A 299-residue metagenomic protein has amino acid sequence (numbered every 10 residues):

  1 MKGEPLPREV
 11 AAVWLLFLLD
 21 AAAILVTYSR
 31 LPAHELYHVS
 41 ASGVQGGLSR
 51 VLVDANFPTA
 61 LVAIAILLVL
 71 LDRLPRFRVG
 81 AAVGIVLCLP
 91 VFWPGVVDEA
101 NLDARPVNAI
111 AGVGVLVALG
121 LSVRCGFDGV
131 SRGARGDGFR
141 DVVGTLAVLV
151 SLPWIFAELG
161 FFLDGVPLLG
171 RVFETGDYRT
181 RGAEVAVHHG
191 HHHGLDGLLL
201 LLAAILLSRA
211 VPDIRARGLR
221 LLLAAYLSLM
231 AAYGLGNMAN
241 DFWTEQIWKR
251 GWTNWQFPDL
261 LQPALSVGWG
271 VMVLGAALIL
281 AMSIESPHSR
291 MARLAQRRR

Functional and structural regions predicted by a protein language model:
M1-A55: N-terminal signal-anchor module of multipass membrane proteins
L6-F17, L70-V86, G136-G144, R217-Y226: Membrane-interfacial loop-to-transmembrane alpha-helix junctions, especially the N-terminal start
F17-A21, V53-V69, A109-G129, A147 (+2 more regions): Hydrophobic cores of alpha-helical transmembrane segments in multi-pass inner/ER membrane proteins, independent
A21-L25, L195-R298: C-terminal transmembrane-bundle signature of multipass membrane proteins, characterized by strong activation on
A22-T27, G84-N101, V117-R124, V148-E158 (+1 more regions): Hydrophobic alpha-helical transmembrane segments and adjacent interfacial helices in integral membrane proteins
V26-V39, E158-E174, M238-G251: Membrane-helix interface motif
H34-L48, E174-H189, T253-F257: Juxtamembrane membrane-water interface segments that cap and precede transmembrane helices
A109-L222: Generic multipass alpha-helical transmembrane bundles of integral membrane proteins
